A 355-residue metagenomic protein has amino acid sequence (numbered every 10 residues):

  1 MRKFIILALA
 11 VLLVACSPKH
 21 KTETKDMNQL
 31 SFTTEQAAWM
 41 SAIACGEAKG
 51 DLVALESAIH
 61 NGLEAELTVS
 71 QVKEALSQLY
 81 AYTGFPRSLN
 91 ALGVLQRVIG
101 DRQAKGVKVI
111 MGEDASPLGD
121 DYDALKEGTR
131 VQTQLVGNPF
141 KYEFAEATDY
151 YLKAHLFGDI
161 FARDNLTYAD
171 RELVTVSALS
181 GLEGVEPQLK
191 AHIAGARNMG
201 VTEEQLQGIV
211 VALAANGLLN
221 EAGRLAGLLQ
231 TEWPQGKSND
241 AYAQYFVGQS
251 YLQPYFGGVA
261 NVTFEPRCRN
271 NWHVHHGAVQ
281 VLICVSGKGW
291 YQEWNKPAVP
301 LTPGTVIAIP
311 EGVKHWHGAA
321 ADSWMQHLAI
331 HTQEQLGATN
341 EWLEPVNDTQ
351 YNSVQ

Functional and structural regions predicted by a protein language model:
R2-L7: Sec-dependent signal peptide recognition, specifically the positively charged N-region followed immediately by
V14-A15: C-terminal motif of bacterial Sec signal peptides marking the signal peptidase cleavage site
H20-A37, G46-A65, S70-Q71, A81 (+7 more regions): Acidic, glycine/proline-rich low-complexity segments that act as flexible tails and inter-domain linkers
L229-G258, N271-W272, T339-Q355: A short, N-terminal "cap"/entry segment at the start of jelly-roll beta-barrel domains of the cupin/DSBH fold
A260-H275: Conserved short histidine dyad/triad with adjacent acidic residue
C268, W290-Y291, D322-H327: Ligand-binding pocket scaffold of soluble enzyme catalytic domains
R269, H276-P303, V313: A short beta-strand-loop-beta hairpin characteristic of the jelly-roll/cupin
E311-A338: Ligand-binding loop in jelly-roll beta-barrel domains
